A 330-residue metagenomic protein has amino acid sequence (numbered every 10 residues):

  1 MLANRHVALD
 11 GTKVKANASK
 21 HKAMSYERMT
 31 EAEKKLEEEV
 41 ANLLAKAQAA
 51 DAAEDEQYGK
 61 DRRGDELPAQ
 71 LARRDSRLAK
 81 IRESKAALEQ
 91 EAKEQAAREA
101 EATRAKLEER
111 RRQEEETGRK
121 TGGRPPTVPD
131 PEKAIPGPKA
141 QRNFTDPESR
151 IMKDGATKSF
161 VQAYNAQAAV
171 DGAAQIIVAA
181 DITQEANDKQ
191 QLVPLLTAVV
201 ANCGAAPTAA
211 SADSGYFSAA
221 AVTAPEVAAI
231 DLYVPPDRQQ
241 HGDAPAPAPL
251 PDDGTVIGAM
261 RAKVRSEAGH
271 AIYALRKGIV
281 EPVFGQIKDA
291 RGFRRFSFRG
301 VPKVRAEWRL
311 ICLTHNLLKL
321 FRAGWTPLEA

Functional and structural regions predicted by a protein language model:
M1-A330: Anion-binding and metal-coordination hotspots
